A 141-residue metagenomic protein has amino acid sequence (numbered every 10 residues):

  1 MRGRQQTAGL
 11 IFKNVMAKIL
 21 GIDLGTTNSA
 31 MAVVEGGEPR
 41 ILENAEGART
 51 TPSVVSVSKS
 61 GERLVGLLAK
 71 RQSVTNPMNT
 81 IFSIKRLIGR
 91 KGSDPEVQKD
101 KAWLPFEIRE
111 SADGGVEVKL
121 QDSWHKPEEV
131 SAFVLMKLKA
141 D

Functional and structural regions predicted by a protein language model:
M1-V15: Short, Lys/Arg-enriched N-terminal segments with co-localized hydrophobic residues within the first ~10-30 amino acids
I11-P52, V57-D141: N-terminal phosphate-binding loop and flanking beta/alpha elements of the actin-like ATPase fold
